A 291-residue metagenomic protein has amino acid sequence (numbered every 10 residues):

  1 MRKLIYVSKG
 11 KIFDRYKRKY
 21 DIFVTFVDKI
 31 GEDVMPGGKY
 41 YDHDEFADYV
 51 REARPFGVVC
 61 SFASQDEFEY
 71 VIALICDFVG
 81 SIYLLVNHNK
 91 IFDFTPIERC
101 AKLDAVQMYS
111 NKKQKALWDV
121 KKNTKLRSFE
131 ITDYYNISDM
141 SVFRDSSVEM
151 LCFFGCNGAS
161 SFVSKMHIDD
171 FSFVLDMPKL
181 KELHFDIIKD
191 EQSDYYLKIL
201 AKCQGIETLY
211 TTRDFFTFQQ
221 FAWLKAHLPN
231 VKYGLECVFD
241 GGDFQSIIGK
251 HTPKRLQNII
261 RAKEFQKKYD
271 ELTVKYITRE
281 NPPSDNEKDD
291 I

Functional and structural regions predicted by a protein language model:
K3-Y70, L74-F92, K102-K115, K121 (+2 more regions): Concave beta-strand-loop units of leucine-rich repeat
